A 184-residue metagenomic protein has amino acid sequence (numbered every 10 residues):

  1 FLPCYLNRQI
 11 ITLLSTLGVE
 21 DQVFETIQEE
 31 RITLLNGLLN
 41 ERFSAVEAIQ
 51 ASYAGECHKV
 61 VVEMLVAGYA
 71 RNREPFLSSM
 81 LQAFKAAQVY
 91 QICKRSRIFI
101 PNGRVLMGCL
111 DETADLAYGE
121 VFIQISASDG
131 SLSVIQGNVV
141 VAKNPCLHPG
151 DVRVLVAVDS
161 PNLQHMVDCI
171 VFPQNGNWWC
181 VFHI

Functional and structural regions predicted by a protein language model:
F1-I184: Core mixed alpha/beta domains of very large multi-subunit molecular machines
